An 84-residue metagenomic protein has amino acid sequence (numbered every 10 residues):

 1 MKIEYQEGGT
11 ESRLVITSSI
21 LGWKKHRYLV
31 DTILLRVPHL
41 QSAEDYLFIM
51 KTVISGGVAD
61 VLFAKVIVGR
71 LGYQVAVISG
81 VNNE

Functional and structural regions predicted by a protein language model:
M1-E84: Structured alpha/beta or helical-core interaction and ligand-binding surfaces enriched in interleaved
